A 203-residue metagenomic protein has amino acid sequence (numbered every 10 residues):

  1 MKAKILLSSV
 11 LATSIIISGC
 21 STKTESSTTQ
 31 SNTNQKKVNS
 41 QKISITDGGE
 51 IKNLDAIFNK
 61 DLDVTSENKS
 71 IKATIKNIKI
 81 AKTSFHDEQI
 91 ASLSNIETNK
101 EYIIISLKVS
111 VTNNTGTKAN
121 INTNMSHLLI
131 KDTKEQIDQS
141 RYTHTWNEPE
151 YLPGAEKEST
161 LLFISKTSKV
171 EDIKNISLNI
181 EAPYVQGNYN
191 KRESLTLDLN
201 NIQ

Functional and structural regions predicted by a protein language model:
M1-I5: Positively charged n-region of N-terminal signal peptides that target proteins for export
I16-G19: C-terminal motif of bacterial Sec signal peptides marking the signal peptidase cleavage site
S21-S106, T112-Q203: Conserved functional micro-motifs across diverse proteins
